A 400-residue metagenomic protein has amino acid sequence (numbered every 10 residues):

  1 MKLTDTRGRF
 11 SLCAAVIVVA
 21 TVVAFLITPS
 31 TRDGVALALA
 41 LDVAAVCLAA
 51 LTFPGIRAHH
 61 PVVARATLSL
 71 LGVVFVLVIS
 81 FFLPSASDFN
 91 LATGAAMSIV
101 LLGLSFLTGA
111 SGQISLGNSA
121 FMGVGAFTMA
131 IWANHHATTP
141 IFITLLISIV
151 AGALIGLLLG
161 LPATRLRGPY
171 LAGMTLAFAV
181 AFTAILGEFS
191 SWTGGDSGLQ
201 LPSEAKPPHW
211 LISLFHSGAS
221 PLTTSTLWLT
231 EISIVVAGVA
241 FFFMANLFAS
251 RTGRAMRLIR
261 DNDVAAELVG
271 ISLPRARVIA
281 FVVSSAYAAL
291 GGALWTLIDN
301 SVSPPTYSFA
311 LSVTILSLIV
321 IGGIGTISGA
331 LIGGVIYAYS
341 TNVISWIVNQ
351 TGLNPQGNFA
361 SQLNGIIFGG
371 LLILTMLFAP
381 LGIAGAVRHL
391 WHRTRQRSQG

Functional and structural regions predicted by a protein language model:
K2-G400: Transmembrane alpha-helices and adjacent helix-loop boundaries
